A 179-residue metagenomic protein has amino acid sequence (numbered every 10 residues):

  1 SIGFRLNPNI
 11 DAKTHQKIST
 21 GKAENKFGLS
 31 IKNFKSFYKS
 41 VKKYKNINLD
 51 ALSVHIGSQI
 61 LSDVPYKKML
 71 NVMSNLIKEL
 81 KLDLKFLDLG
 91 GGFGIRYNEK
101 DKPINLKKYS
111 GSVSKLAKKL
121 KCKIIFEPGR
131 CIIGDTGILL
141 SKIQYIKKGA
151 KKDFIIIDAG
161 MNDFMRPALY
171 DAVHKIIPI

Functional and structural regions predicted by a protein language model:
S1-F86, I95, S112, I146: Active-site-proximal beta-alpha core segment in soluble small-molecule metabolic enzymes
F4, L52, L89, E127 (+1 more regions): Conserved, mostly hydrophobic/aromatic
I10-T14, K85-D101, I125-G137, D163-M165 (+1 more regions): Flexible glycine/acidic-rich beta-alpha junction loops that bind and position SAM and/or redox cofactors in anaerobic
F34, V41, L70, P103-N105 (+2 more regions): Alpha-helix termini
S62-K68, R96-Y109, G134-Y145: Short glycine/threonine-rich loop-to-helix capping motif typified by GTGT followed within a few residues by an Asp-Pro
M73, L106-K118: Glycine-rich and small/hydrophobic secondary-structure elements
K81-D83, K118-C122: Short glycine/proline-enriched coil/turn segments at helix->beta-strand junctions
S112, K121-I179: Charged (often Lys/Glu-rich) extended helix/loop segments that serve as interaction or gating elements
